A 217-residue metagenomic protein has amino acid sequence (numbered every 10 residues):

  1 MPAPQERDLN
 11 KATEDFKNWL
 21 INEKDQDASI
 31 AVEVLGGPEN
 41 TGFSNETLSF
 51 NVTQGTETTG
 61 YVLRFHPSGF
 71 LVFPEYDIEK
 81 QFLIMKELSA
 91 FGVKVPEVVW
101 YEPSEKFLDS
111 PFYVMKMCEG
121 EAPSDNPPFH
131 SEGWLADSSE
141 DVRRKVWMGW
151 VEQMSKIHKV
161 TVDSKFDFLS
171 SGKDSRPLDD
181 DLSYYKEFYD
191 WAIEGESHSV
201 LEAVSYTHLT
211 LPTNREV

Functional and structural regions predicted by a protein language model:
M1-A28: Juxta-kinase regulatory segment immediately upstream of eukaryotic protein kinase catalytic domains
K17, I21, M85-K86, D190 (+1 more regions): Solvent-exposed, non-membrane alpha-helical residues enriched in polar/charged side chains
D27-G37: A short acidic/basic microdomain associated with nuclease active sites
G36-S199: ATP-binding pocket architecture of kinase catalytic cores
A203-S205: Acidic, proline/serine/threonine- and glycine-rich low-complexity intrinsically disordered segments
H208, T213-V217: Single conserved hydrophobic/aromatic residue that forms the stacking wall/gate of nucleotide- or nucleobase-binding
